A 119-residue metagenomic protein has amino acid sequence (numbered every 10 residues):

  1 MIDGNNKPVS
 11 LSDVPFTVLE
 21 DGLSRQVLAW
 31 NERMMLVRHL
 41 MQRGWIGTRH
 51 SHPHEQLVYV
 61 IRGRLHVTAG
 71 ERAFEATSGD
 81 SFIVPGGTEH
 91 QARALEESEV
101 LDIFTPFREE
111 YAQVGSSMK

Functional and structural regions predicted by a protein language model:
M1-R33, Q113-K119: A short, N-terminal "cap"/entry segment at the start of jelly-roll beta-barrel domains of the cupin/DSBH fold
E20-D21, V37-S51: Conserved short histidine dyad/triad with adjacent acidic residue
V37, A69, L101-D102, E109-V114: Anionic, Ser/Thr-rich low-complexity intrinsically disordered regions
L40-M41, S51-V67: Short, conserved beta-strand element in jelly-roll/cupin
I46-G47, G63-T68, F82: Short beta-strand segments in beta-sandwich/barrel cores
I61-R62, T77-S78, E96: A cytosolic small-molecule/anion-sensing beta-strand core signal
E71-G86: Short acidic-glycine-tyrosine-enriched beta hairpin
G86-E110: Ligand-binding loop in jelly-roll beta-barrel domains
